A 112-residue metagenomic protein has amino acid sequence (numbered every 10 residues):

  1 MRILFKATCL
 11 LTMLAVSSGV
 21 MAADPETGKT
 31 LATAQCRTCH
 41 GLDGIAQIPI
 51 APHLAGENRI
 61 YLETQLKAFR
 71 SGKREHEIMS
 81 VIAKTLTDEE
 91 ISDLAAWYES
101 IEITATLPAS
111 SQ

Functional and structural regions predicted by a protein language model:
M1-I3: N-terminal secretory signal peptides that target proteins for export/translocation
K6-S17: Bacterial N-terminal signal peptides
S17-S18, A23: N-terminal signal peptide c-region/cleavage motif recognized by signal peptidases
A23-L42, A55-E57, A109-Q112: Sequence/structural segment immediately N-terminal to covalent heme-attachment motifs in c-type and related
K29, G41-R74, S80-K84: Gly/Gly-Pro-rich "capping" loops immediately C-terminal to redox-active cysteine motifs in periplasmic/lumenal
A32, F69, W97-Y98: Conserved hydrophobic/aromatic "anchor" residues that stabilize well-ordered secondary structure elements
C39-I45, E99-I103: Detector for the c-type heme attachment site
Q65, K84-S110: C-terminal capping alpha-helices of c-type cytochrome domains
